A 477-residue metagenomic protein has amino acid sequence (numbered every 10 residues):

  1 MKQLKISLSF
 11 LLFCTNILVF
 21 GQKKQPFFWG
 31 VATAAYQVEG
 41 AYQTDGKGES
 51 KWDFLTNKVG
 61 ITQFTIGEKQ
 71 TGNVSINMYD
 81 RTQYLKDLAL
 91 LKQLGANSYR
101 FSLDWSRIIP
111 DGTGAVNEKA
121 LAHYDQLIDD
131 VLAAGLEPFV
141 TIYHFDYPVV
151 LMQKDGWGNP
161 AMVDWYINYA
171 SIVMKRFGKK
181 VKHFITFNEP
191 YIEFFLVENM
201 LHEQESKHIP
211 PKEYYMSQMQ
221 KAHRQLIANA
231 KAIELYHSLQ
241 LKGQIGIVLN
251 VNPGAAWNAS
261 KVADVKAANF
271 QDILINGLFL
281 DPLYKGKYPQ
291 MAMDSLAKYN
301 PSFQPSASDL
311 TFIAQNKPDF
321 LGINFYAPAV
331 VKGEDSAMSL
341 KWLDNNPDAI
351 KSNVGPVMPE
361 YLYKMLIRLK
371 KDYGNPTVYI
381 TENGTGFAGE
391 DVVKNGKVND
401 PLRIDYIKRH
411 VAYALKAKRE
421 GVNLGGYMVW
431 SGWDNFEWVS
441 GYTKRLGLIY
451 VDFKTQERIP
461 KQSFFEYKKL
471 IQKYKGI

Functional and structural regions predicted by a protein language model:
M1-Q22: Bacterial Sec-dependent N-terminal signal peptides
L4, I17, M78-R81, P376: Short linear motifs in intrinsically disordered/low-complexity regions
K5-L8, L103, Y406: Sequence-pattern detector for short linear motifs and compositional/periodic biases rather than a specific fold
K23-I66, G112, L121-I477: Active-site region of glycoside hydrolase catalytic domains
G40-Y124: Active-site-adjacent substrate/metal-binding segments within catalytic domains of carbohydrate-active enzymes
